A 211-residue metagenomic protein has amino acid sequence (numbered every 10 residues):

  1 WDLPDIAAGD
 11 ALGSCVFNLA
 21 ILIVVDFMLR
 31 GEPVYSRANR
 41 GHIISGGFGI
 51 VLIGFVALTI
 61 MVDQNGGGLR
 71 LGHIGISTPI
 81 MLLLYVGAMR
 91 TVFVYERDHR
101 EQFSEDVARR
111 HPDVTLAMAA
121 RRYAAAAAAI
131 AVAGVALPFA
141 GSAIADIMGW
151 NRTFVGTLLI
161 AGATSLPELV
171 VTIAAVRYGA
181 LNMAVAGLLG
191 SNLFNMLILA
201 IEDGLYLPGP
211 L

Functional and structural regions predicted by a protein language model:
W1-L211: Hydrophobic alpha-helical segments, chiefly the membrane-spanning helices and signal/signal-anchor peptides
